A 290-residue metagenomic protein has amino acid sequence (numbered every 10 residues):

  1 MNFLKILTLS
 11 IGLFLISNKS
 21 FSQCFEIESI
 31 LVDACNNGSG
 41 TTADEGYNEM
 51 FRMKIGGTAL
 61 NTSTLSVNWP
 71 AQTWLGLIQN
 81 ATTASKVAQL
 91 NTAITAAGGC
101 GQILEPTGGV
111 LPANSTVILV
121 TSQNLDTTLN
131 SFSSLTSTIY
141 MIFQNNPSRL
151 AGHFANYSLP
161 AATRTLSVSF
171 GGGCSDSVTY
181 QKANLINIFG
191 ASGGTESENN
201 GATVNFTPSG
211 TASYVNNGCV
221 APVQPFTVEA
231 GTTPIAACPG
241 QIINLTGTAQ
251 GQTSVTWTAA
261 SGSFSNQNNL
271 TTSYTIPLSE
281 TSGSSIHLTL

Functional and structural regions predicted by a protein language model:
S22-T73: A structural motif detector for short, solvent-exposed N-terminal "entry" segments of globular domains
A59-L60, A249-S254: Short proline/glycine-enriched turn/loop motifs at strand-loop junctions of beta-rich domains
L65-V67, S254-W257: Short beta-strand elements bearing conserved aromatic residues within extracellular beta-rich modules
A93-N205, T211: Solvent-exposed beta-edge/loop recognition patches
Q224-T233: Proline-enriched interdomain boundary motifs that mark the N-terminal boundary and often initiate the first structured
A236, G240-Q250: A short beta-strand segment in extracellular, disulfide-stabilized domains
I243, S282-L288: Exposed beta-strand face motif in extracellular beta-rich ectodomains
V255-L278: Surface-exposed, flexible coil segments in extracellular/virion-facing regions
